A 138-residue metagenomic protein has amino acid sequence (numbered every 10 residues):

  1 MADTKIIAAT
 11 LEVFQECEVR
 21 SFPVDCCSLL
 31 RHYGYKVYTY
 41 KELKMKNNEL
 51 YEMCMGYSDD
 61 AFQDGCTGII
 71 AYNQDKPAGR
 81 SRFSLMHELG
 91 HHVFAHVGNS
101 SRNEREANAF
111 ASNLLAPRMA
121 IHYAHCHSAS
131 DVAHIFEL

Functional and structural regions predicted by a protein language model:
M1-L138: Active-site hotspot residues in diverse enzymes, especially metal/ion-binding acidic/histidine motifs
